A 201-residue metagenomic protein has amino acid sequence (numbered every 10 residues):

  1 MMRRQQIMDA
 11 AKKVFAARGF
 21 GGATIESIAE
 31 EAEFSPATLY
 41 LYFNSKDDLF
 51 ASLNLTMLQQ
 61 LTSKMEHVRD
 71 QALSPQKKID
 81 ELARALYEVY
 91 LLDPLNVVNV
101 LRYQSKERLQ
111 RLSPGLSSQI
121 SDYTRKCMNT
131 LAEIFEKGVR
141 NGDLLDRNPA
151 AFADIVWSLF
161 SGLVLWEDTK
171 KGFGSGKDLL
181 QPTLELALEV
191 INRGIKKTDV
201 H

Functional and structural regions predicted by a protein language model:
M1-M2, K13, D199-H201: N-terminal intrinsically disordered/low-complexity leader segments
Q6, A10, V14-D48, S52: Helix-turn-helix
A17-G21, Q71-A72, D93, N141-G142: Short coil/turn segments at alpha/beta junctions that flank glycine-rich nucleotide-binding fingerprints
S52, T56, E66-N96, A153-V156: Hydrophobic alpha-helical connector segments
Q59-T62, E66, R111-N141, A150-D154 (+1 more regions): Amphipathic alpha-helical packing segments from all-alpha helical-bundle domains
L91-G115, E167-T169: Amphipathic alpha-helical segments used for helix-helix packing
V97-N99, V139-A187, D199-H201: Hydrophobic/aromatic-rich alpha-helical bundle segments in the mid-to-C-terminal region
